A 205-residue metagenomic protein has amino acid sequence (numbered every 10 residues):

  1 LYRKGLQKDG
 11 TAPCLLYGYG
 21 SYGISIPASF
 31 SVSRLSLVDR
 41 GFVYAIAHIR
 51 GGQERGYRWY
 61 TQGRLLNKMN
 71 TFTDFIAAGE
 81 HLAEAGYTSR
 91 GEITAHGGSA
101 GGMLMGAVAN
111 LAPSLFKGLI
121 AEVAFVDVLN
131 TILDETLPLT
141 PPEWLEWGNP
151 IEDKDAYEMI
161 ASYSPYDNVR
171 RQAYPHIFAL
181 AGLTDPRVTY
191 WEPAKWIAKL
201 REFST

Functional and structural regions predicted by a protein language model:
L1-G10, P165-R170: Short beta-strand-to-loop junctions in surface cap/lid or active-site-entrance loops
Y2, Y17-G18, H96, L180: Short hydrophobic segments within beta-strands
D9-S21: Short beta-strand element of the alpha/beta-hydrolase
A12, F42, F116-K117: Short beta-strand segments enriched for Tyr within beta-sheet-rich domains, predominantly fibronectin type III
Y17-G20, S36, I46, A179: Structural cue for short, hydrophobic secondary-structure segments
G23-S29, E54: Glycine/threonine-rich flexible loop motifs
A28-H48: Short amphipathic alpha-helix adjacent to the substrate-entry channel of hydrolases
I46-T205: Active-site-proximal cap/loop segments of hydrolase catalytic domains
